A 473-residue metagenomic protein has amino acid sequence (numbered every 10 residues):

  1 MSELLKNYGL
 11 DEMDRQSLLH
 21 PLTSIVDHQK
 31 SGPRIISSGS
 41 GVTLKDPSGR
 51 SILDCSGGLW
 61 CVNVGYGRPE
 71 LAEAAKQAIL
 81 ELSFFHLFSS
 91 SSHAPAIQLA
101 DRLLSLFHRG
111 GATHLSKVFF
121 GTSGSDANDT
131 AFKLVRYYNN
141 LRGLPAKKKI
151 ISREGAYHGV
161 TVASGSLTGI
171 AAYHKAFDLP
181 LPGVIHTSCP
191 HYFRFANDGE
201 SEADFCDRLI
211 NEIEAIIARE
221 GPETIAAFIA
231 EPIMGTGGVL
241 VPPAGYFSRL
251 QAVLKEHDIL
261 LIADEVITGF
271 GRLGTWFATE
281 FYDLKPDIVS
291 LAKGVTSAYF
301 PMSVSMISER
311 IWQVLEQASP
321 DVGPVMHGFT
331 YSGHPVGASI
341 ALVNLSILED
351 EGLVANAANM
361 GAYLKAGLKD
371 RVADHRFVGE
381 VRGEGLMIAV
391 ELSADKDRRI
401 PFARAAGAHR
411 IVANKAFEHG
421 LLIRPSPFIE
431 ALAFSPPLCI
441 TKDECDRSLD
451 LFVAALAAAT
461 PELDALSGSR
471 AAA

Functional and structural regions predicted by a protein language model:
S2-A473: Conserved N-terminal phosphate-binding loop of PLP-dependent enzymes in the Aspartate aminotransferase
